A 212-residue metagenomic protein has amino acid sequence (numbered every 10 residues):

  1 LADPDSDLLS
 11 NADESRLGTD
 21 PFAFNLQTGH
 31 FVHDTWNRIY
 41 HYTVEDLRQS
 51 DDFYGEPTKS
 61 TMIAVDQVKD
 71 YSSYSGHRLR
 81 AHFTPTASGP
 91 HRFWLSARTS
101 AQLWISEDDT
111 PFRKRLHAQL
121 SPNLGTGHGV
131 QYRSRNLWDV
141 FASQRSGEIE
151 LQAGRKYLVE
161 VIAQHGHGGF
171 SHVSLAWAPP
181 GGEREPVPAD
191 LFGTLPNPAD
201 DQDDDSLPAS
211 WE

Functional and structural regions predicted by a protein language model:
L1-G29, L195-E212: Extracellular calcium-associated, cysteine-rich motifs in secreted modular proteins
F24-D204: Acidic/polar, compositionally biased interaction segments
